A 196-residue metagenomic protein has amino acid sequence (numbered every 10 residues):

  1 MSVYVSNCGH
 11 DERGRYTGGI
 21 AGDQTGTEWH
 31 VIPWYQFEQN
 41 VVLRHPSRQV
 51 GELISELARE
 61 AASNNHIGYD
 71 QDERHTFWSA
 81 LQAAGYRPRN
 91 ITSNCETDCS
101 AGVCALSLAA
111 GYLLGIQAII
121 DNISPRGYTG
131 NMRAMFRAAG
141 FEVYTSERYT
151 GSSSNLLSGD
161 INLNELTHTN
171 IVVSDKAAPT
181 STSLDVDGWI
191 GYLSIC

Functional and structural regions predicted by a protein language model:
M1-D121, L166-H168, S181-C196: N-terminal capping segments
T27-H30, Y128, G151-S152: Short, solvent-exposed coil/turn linker segments
L113-V143, S174: Short, basic/aromatic beta-hairpin or loop at an interaction surface
F141-S152: Short alpha-helix capping/helix-loop boundary micro-motifs
L156-D160: Loop/turn positions that initiate beta-strands
I161-L163, I171: Hydrophobic beta-strand signal
H168-A177: Short beta-strand-centered aromatic/proline hotspots
